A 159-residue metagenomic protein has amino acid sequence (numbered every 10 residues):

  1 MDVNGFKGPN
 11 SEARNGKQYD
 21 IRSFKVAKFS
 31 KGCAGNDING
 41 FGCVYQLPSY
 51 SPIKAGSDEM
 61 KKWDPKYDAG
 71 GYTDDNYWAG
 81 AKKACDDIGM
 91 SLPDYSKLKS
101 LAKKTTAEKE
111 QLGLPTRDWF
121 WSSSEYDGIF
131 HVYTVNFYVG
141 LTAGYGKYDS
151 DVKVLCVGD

Functional and structural regions predicted by a protein language model:
M1-M90, T134, K153: Extracellular adhesion/carbohydrate-recognition regions
N76-S91, Y95-D149, L155-D159: An exposed tryptophan-centered "aromatic clamp" motif
